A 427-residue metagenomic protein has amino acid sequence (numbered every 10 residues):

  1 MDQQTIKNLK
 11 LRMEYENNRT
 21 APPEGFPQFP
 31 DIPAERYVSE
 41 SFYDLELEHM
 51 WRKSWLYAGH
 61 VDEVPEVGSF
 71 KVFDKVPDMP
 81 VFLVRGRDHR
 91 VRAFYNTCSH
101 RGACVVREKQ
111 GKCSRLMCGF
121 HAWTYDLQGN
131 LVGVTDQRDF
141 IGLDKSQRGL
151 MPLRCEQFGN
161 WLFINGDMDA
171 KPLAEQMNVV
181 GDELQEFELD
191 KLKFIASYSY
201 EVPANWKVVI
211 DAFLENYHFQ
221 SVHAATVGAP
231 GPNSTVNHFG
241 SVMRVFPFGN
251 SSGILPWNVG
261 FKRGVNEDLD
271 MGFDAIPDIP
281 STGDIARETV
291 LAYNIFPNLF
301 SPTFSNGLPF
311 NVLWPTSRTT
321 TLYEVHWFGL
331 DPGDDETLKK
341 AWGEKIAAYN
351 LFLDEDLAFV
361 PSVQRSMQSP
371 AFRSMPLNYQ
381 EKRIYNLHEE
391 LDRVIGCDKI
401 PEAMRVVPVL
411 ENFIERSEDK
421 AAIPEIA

Functional and structural regions predicted by a protein language model:
M1-E108, L153-E156: N-terminal pre-ligand scaffold of iron-sulfur
Q3-Q4, P65, R85, R90 (+2 more regions): C-terminal catalytic domain of Rieske-type non-heme iron oxygenases
L11-S41, A103-G119, M151-Q157, G240-I276: N-terminal short leaders/motifs
P22, Q28, R101, L127-N130 (+2 more regions): Glycine-rich, flexible loop/turn motifs
P33, E46, H60, G142-D144 (+2 more regions): Short, solvent-exposed coil/turn linker segments
R52-G59, E63-E66, V134-D139, A292-P297: Short Pro/Gly-enriched beta-strand edge/turn motifs at strand-loop
E63-D182: Rieske [2Fe-2S] iron-sulfur-binding domain
